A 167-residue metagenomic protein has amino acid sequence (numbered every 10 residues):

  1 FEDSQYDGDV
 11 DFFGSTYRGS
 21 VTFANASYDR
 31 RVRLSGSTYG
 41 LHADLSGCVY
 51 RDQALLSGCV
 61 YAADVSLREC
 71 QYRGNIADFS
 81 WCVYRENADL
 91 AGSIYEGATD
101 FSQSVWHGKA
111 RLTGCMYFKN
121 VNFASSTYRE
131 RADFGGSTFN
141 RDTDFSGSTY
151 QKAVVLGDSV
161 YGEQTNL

Functional and structural regions predicted by a protein language model:
F1-L167: N-terminal leader/targeting and pre-domain segments
